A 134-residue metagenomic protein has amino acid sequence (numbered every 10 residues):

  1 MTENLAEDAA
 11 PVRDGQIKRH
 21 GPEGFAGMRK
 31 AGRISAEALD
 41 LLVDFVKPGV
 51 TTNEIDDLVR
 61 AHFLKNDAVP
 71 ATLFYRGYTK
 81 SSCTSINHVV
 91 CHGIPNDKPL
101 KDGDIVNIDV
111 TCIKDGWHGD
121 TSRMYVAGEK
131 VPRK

Functional and structural regions predicted by a protein language model:
M1-K134: Active-site neighborhoods and metal-handling regions in enzymes and metal-associated proteins
